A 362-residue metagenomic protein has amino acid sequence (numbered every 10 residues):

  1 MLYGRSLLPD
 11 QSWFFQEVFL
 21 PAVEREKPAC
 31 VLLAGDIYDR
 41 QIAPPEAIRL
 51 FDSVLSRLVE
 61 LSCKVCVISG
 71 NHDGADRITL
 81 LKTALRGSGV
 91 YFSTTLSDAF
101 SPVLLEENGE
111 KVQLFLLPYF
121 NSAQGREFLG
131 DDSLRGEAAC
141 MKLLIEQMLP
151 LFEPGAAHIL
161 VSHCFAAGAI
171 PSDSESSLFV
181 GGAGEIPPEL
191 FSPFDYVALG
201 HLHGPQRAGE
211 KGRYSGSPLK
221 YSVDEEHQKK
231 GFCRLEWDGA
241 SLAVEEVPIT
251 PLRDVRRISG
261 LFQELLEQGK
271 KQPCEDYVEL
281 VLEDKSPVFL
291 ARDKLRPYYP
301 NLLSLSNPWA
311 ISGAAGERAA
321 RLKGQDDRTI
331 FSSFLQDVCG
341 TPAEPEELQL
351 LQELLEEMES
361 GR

Functional and structural regions predicted by a protein language model:
M1-S56, E60, Q352-E357, G361-R362: N-terminal active-site segment of His-dependent metallophosphoesterases
R25, C30, W237-R362: Accessory, non-catalytic peripheral segments of nucleic-acid enzymes
D36, F51, G70, L114 (+5 more regions): Divalent metal-coordination and catalytic microenvironments
A43, H72-R207: His/Asp/Glu-rich metal-coordinating catalytic cores of metallo-dependent phosphodiesterases/hydrolases acting on
L50-S62, A183-F194: Catalytic-core regions built around general acid/base machinery
E60-V65, A156: A short helix->loop->beta-strand "cap" motif at the edges of active sites that frequently abuts
C63, I68, V90-Y91: Hydrophobic or amphipathic alpha-helical targeting/insertion segments
F100-V112, L117, G212-Y277: Binuclear metal-dependent phosphoesterase catalytic core
